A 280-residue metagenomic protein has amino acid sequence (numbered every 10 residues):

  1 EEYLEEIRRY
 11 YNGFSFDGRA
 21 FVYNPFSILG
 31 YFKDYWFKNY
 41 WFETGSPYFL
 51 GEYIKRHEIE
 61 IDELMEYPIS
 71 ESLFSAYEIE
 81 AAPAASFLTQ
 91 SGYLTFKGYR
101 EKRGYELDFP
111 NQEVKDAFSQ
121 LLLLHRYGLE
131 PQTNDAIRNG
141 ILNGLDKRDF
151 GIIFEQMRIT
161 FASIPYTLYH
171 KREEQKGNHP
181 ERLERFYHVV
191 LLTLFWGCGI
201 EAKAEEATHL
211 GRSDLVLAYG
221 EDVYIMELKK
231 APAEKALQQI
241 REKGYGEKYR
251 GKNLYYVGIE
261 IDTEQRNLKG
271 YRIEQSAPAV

Functional and structural regions predicted by a protein language model:
E1-Y31: Amphipathic alpha-helical segments of the small helical/lid subdomains adjacent to P-loop NTPase cores
R8, L237-I240: A generic alpha-helix structural signal
V22-K235, E242-G244, Y255, D262 (+1 more regions): Extended alpha-helical interface modules used as scaffolds for assembling large macromolecular complexes
K252: Short coil/turn segments at beta-strand junctions that form active-site/ligand-binding loops
